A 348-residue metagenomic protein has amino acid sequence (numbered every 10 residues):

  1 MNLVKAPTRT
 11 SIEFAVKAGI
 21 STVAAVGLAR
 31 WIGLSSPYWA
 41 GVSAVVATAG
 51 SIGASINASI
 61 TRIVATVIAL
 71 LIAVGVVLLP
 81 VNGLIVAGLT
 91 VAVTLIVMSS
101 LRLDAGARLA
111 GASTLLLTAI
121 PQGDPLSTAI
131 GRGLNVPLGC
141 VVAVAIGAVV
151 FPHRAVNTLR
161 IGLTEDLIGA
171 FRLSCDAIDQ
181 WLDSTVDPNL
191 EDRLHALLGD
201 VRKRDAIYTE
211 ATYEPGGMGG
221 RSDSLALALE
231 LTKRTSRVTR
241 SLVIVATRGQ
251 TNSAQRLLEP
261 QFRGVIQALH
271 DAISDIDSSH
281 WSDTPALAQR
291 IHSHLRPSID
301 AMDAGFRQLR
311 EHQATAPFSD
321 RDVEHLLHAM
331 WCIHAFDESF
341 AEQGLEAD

Functional and structural regions predicted by a protein language model:
M1-E13, T158-L225, R237, S241-D348: Long, hydrophobic alpha-helical segments that serve as membrane-spanning/inserting helices
M1-V201: A transmembrane helix-and-boundary motif of multi-pass membrane transporters/channels
T232-T235: Cationic-aromatic interfacial patches
